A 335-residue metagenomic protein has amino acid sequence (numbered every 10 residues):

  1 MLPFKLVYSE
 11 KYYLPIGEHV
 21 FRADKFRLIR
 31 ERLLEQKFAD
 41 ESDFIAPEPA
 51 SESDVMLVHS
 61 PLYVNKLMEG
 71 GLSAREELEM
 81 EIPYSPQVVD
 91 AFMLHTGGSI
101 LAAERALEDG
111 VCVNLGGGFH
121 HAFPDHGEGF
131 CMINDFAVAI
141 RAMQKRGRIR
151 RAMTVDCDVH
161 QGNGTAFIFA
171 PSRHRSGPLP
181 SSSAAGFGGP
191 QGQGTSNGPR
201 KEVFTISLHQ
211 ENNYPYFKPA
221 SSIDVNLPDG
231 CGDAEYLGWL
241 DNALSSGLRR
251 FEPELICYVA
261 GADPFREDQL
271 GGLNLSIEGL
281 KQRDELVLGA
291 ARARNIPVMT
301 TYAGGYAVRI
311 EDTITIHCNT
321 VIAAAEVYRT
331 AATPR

Functional and structural regions predicted by a protein language model:
M1-A50: N-terminal low-complexity, Ser/Thr- and acidic-residue-enriched intrinsically disordered segments
K11-I16, A39, P49-S53, A74-V88: Glycine-/proline-rich flexible loop or hinge segments
D40-E52, M299-V308: Acidic carboxylate-rich catalytic motifs and surrounding loops in phosphoryl-/glycosyl-chemistry enzymes
I45, M56, N114: Short, conserved beta-strand segments within well-ordered enzyme catalytic domains that often line or immediately flank
E48-L72: Charged, often glycine-rich, active-site loop that binds/positions anionic groups
A74-R335: A general "terminal functional-core" signal
